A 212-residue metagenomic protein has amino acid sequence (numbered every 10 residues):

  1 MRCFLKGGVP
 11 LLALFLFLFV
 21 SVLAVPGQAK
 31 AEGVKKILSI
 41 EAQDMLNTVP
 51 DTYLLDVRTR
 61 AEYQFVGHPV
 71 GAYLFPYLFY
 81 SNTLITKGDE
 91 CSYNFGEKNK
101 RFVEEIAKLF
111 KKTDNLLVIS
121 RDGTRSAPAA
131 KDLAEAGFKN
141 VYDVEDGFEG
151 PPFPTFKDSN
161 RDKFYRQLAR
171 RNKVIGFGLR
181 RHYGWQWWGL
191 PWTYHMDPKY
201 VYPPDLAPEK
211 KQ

Functional and structural regions predicted by a protein language model:
M1-A13: Bacterial N-terminal signal peptides that target proteins for export
P10-A24: Bacterial N-terminal signal peptides
A24-T48, Q64-N115, T124-Q212: Rhodanese-like catalytic fold shared by cysteine-dependent sulfurtransferases and DSP/PTP-type phosphatases
Y53-R58, F75: Short hydrophobic beta-strand that contains or immediately precedes a catalytic carboxylate
I119: Short, surface-exposed ligand- or partner-binding patches at beta-edge/loop junctions that are enriched in aromatics
